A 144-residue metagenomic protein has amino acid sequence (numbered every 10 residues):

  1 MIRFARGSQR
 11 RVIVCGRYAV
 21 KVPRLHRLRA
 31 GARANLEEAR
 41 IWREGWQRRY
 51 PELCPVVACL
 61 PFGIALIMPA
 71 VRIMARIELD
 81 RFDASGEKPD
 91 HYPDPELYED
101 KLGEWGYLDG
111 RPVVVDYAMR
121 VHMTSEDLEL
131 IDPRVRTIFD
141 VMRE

Functional and structural regions predicted by a protein language model:
M1-R48, P61-L66: ATP-binding glycine-rich loop module of kinase domains
Q47-E52, A58-M142: Conserved kinase catalytic-core helix
